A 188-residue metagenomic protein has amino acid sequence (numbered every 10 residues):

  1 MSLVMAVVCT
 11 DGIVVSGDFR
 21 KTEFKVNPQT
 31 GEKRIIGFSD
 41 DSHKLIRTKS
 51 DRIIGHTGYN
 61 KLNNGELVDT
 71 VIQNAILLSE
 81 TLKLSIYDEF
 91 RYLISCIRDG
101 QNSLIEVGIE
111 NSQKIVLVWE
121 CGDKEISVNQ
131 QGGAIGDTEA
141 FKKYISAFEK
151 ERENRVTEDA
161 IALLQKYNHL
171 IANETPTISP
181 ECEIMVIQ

Functional and structural regions predicted by a protein language model:
M1-Q188: N-terminal nucleophile
